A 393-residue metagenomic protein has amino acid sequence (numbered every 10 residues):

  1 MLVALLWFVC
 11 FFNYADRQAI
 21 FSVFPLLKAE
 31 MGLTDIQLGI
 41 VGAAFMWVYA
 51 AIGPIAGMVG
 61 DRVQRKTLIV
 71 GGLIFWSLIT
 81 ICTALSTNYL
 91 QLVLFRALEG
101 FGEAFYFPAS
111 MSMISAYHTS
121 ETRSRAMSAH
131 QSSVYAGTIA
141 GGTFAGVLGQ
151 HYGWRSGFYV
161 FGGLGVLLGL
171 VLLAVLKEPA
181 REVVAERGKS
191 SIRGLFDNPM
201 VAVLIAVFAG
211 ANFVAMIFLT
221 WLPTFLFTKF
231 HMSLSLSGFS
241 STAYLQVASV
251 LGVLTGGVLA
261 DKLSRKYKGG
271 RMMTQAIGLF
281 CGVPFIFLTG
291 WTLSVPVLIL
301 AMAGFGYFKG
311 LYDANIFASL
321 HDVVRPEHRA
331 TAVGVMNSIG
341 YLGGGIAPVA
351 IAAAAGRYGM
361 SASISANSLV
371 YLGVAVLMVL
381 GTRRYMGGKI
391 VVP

Functional and structural regions predicted by a protein language model:
Q18, M46-P54, T138-I139, Q246-L254 (+1 more regions): Residue-level signature of mid-helix packing/kink "hotspots" within the transmembrane helices of 12-pass Major
I20-F21, P199-L254, D313, F317: Extracytoplasmic gate region of multi-pass secondary transporters
G32, Q64, L85-Q91, T119 (+1 more regions): Helix-breaking motifs and short loop linkers at transmembrane-helix boundaries and internal kinks in secondary membrane
A51-T87: Conserved MFS/SLC helix-loop-helix module at the cytosolic interface between two early adjacent transmembrane helices
T67-I81, R271-I286: Structural signature of the two symmetry-related core transmembrane helices
F95-A136: Cytoplasmic helix-loop-helix junction between adjacent transmembrane helices in 12-TM secondary transporters
H130-A174: Helix-loop-helix hairpin linking two adjacent transmembrane segments in secondary transporters
E178-I205, K229: Juxtamembrane intracellular "pre-TM" segments in multi-pass secondary transporters
